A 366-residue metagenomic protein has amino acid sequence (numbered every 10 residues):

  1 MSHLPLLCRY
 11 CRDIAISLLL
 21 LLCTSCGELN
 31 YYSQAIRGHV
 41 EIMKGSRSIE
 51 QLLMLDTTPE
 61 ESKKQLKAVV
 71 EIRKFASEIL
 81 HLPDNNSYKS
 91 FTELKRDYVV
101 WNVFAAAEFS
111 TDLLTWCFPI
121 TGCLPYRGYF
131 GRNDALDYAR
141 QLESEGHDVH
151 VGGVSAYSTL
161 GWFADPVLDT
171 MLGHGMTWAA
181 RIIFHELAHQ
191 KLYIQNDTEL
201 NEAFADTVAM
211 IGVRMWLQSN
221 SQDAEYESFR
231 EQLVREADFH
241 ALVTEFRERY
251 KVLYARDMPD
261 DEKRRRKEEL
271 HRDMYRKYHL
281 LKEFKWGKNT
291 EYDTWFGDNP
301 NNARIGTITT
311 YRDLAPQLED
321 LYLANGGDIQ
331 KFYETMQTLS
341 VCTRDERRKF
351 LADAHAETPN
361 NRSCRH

Functional and structural regions predicted by a protein language model:
H3-A15: Bacterial N-terminal signal peptides that target proteins for export
T24-S25: C-terminal motif of bacterial Sec signal peptides marking the signal peptidase cleavage site
Y32-E60: Post-signal peptide N-terminal segment of mature Sec-exported envelope proteins
I42, T177, D206-R214, Q218-K267 (+1 more regions): Metalloprotease/metallohydrolase-associated module, dominated by Zn2+-dependent proteases
M43, D56-V70, Y129-N133, G173-I182 (+7 more regions): Soluble non-cytosolic domains of exported or imported proteins
T57-T58, E71-H81, A188-L192, A209-S221 (+5 more regions): Sec-exported extracytoplasmic/periplasmic mature domains
I72-E236: Acidic/His-rich structured neighborhood in mature extracellular/periplasmic domains
T244-H366: Pan-zinc metallopeptidase signature
